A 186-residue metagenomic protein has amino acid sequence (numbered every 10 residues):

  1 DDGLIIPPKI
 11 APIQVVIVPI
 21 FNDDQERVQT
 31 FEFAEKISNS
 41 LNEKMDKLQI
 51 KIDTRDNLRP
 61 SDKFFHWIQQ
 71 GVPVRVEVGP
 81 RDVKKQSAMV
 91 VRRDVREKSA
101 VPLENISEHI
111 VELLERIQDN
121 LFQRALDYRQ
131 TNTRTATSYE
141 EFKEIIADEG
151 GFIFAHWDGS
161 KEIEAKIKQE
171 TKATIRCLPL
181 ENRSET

Functional and structural regions predicted by a protein language model:
D1-T186: NTP/phosphate- and nucleic-acid-binding module
